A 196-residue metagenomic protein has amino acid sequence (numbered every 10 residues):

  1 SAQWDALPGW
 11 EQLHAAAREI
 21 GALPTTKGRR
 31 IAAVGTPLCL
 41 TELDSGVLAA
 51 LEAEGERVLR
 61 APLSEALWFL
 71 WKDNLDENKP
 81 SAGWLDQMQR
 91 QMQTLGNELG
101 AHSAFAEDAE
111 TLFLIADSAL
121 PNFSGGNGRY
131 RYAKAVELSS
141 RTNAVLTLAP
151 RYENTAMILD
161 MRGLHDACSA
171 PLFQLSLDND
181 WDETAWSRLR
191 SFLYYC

Functional and structural regions predicted by a protein language model:
S1-C196: An N-terminal assembly and electron-transfer interface module characteristic of large anaerobic redox and radical
